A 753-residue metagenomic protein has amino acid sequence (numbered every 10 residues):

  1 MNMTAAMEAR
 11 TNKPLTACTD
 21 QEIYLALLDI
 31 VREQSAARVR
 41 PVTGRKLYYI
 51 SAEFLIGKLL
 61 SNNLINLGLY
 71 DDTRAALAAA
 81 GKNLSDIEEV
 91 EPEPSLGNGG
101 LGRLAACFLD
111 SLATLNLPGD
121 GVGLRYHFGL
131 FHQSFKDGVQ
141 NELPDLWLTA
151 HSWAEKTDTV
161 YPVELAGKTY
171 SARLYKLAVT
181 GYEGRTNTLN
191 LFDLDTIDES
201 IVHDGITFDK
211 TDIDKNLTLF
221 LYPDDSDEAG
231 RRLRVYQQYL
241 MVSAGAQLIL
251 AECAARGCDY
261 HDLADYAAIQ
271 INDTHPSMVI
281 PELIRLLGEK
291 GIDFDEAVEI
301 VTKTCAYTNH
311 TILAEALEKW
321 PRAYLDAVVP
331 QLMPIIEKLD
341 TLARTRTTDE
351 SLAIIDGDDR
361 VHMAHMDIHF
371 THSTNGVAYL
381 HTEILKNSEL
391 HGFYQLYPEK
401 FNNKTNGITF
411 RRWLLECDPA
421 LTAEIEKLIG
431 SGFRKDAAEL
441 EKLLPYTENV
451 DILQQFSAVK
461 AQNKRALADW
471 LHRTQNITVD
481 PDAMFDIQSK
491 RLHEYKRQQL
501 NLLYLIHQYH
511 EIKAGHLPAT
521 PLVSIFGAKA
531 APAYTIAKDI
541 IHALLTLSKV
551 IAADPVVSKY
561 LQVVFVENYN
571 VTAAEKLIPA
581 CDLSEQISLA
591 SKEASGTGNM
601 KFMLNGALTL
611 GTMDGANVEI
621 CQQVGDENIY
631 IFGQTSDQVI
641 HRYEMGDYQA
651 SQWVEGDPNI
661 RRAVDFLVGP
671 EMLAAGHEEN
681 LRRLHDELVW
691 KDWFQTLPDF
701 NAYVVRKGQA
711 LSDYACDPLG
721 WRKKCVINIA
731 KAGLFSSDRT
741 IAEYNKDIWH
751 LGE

Functional and structural regions predicted by a protein language model:
M1-E753: A conserved ligand/cofactor-binding region detector
